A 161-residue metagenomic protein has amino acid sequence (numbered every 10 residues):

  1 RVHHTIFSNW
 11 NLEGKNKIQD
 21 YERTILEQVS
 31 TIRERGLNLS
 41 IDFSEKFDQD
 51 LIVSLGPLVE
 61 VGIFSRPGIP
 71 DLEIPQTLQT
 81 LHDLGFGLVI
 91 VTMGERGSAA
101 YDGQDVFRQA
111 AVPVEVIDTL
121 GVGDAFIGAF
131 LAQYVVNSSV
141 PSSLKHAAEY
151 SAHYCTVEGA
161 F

Functional and structural regions predicted by a protein language model:
R1-R108, S138: Ribokinase/PfkB-type carbohydrate-kinase core domain
P75-F161: Conserved phosphate-binding/catalytic region of the ribokinase-like
